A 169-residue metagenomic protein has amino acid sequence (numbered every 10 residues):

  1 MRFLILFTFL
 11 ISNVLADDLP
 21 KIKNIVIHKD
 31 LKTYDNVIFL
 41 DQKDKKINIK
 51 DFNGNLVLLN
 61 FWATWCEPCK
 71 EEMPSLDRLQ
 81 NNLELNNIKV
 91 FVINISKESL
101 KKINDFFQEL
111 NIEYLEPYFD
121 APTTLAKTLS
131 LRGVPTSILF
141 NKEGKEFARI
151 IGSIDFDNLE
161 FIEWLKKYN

Functional and structural regions predicted by a protein language model:
F3-S12: Sec-dependent N-terminal signal peptides
D17-I49: N-terminal "domain-start" segment that seeds a small globular fold
Y34-D35, V57, V134-P135: Short loop/turn microsegments at loop-to-beta-strand junctions
N48-K70: Short active-site neighborhood of thiol/selenol oxidoreductases, capturing the structured segment around
F52-N55, L85, I112-Y114, L131-R132: Active-site acidic short loop of glycosyltransferases
L58-L59, V90, S137: Hydrophobic beta-strand anchors of alpha/beta hydrolase catalytic cores
E71-L110, A121-K127: Structural microenvironment flanking redox-active thiols in thiol-disulfide oxidoreductases
D105-E113, D120-W164: Thiol/disulfide oxidoreductase modules built on the thioredoxin-like
